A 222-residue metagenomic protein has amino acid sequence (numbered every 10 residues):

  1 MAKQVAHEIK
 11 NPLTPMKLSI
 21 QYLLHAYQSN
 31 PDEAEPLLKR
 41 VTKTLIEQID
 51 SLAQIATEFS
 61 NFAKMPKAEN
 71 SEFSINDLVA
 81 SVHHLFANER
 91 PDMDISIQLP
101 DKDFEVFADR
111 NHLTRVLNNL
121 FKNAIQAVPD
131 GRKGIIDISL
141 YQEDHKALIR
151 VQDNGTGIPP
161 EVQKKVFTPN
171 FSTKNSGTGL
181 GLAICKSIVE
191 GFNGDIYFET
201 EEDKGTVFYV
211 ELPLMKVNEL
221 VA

Functional and structural regions predicted by a protein language model:
E8, L13-D50: Histidine phosphotransfer helical core of two-component systems
E69-H83, L140: A conserved beta-strand-to-alpha-helix junction within the catalytic ATP-binding
I75, G157-K165: Short helix N-cap motif at coil->helix boundaries in the Bergerat
D94-F104: Conserved catalytic submotifs in the C-terminal HATPase_c
K133-H145: Short beta-strand/loop element within the Bergerat-fold HATPase_c
G181, C185: Short alpha-helical Gxxx[C/S/T] motif in the catalytic ATP-binding
